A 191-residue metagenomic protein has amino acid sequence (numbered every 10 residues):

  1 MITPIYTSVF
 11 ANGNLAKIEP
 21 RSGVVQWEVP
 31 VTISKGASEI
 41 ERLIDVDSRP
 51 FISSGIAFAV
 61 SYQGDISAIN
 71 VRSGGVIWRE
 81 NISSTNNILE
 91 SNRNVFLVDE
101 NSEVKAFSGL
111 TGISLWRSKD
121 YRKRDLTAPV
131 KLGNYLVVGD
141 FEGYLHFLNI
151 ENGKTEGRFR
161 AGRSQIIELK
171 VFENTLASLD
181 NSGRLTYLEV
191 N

Functional and structural regions predicted by a protein language model:
M1-I5, V24-I52, G75-N92, S114-G133 (+1 more regions): Extracytoplasmic beta-rich repeat domains
F10-A11, S54, S61-Y62, D99-E100 (+2 more regions): Structural signature of WD-repeat beta-propellers
A16, S67, K105-A106, H146 (+1 more regions): WD40 beta-propeller blade core
P20-G23, N70-S73, S108-T111, N149-G153 (+1 more regions): Short loop/turn segments that connect beta-strands within beta-propeller blades
A59-S67, R72-V76, S84-N87: Beta-propeller domains
N94-G109, I113-F147: Loop/turn-rich, solvent-exposed surfaces of beta-rich toroidal or solenoidal domains
D140-G183, E189-N191: C-terminal closing repeat unit and adjoining cap/tail of repeat-based domains
